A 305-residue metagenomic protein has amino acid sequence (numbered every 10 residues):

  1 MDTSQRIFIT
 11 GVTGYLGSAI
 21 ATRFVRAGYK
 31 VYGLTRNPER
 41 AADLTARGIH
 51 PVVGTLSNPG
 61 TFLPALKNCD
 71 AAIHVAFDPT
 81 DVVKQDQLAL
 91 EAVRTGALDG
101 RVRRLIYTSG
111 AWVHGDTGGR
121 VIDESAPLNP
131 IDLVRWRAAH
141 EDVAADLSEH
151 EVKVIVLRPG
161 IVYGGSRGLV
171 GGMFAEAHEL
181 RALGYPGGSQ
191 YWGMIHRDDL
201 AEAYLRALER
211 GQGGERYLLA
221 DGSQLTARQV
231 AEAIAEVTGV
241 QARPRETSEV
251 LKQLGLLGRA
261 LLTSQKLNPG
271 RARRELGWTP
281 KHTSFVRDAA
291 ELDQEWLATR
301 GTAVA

Functional and structural regions predicted by a protein language model:
I7-A27: N-terminal Rossmann NAD(P)H-binding glycine-rich loop of SDR-like oxidoreductase domains
T35-G96: NAD(P)H-binding glycine-rich loop region in Rossmannoid oxidoreductase-like domains and their noncatalytic homologs
E91-L133: Conserved Rossmann-fold NAD(P)-dependent oxidoreductase catalytic core, especially the SDR/UDP-sugar
A138, V162-F174, R206-Y217, S223: Glycine/proline-rich active-site loop of Rossmann-fold NAD(P)-dependent oxidoreductases
E141-G165: Conserved beta-loop-beta element that borders a ligand/cofactor-binding pocket
A175-I195, D199: A conserved pocket-lining segment of Rossmann-fold NAD(P)-dependent short-chain dehydrogenase/reductase
A203-L257, L297, T302-A305: Mid/C-terminal beta-alpha module of Rossmann-like enzyme folds, strongest in SDR-family dehydrogenases/epimerases
T283-A305: Amphipathic terminal alpha-helices
